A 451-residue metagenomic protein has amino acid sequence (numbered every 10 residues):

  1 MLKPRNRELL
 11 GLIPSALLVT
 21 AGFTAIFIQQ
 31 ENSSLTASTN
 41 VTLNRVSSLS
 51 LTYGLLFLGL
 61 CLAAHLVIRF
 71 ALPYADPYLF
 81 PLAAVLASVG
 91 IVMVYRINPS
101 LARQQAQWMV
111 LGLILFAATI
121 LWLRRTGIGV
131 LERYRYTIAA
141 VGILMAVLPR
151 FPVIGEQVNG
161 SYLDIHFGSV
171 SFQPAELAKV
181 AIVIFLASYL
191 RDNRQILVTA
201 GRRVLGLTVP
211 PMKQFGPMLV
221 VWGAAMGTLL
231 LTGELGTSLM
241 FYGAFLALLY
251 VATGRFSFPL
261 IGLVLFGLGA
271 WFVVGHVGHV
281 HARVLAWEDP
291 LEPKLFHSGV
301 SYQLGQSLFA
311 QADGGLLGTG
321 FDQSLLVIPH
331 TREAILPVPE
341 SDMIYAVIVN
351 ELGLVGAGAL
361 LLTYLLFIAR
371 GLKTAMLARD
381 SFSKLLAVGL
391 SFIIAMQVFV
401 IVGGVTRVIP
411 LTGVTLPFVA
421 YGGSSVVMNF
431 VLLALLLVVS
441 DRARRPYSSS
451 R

Functional and structural regions predicted by a protein language model:
L2-G233, V402-P417, Y421, S425-F430 (+1 more regions): Membrane-helix boundary/helix-loop-helix interface segments in multi-pass membrane proteins
Y53-C61, V110-L115, N350-A369: Hydrophobic alpha-helical transmembrane segments
C61, G112-T119, F245-A252, G267-F272 (+2 more regions): Alpha-helical transmembrane segments and their membrane-interface exit regions
T119, G358-L362, I368-S383, S448-R451: Membrane-proximal intracellular helices of multi-pass ion channels
E156-S171, F258-G358, R379-S383: Hydrophobic, glycine- and aromatic-enriched re-entrant/interface helices and adjoining loop segments
M212-G275, H281, W287-D289: Hydrophobic alpha-helical segments of polytopic membrane proteins
G267, V347-N350, L390-I394, F418-S425: Transmembrane helix-bundle signature of multi-pass membrane transporters/permeases
L372-G413, V419: Loop-to-helix entry and N-terminal half of a specific, functionally important transmembrane alpha helix in multi-pass
